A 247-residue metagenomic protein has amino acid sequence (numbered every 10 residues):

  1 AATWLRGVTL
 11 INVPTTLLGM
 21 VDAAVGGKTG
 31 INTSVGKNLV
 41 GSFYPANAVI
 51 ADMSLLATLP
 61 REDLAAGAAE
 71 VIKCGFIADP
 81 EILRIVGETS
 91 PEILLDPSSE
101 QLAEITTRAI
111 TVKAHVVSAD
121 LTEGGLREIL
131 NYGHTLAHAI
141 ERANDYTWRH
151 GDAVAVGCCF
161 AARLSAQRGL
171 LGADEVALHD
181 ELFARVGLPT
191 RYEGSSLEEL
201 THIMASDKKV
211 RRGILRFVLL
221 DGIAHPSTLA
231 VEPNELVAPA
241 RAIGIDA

Functional and structural regions predicted by a protein language model:
A1-P91: A glycine/threonine-rich phosphate-anchoring loop and its flanking beta-alpha core in nucleotide/phosphate-binding
W4, G41-F43, V117, E123-G125 (+1 more regions): Short hydrophobic "helix-edge" motifs at membrane interfaces and signal-peptide entry regions
P14, D52, H134, C158 (+1 more regions): Residue-level signal for inorganic ion chemistry
M20, S54-L55, G67-C74, E81 (+6 more regions): Alpha-helical scaffold segments in soluble metabolic enzymes
A65, D79-L83, S99, A103 (+3 more regions): Alpha-helix initiation and N-capping motif
A69-I72, L170-A247: C-terminal charged capping/lid subdomain of soluble metabolic enzymes
T89-E198: Active-site segments that bind and position negatively charged phosphate/pyrophosphate groups
